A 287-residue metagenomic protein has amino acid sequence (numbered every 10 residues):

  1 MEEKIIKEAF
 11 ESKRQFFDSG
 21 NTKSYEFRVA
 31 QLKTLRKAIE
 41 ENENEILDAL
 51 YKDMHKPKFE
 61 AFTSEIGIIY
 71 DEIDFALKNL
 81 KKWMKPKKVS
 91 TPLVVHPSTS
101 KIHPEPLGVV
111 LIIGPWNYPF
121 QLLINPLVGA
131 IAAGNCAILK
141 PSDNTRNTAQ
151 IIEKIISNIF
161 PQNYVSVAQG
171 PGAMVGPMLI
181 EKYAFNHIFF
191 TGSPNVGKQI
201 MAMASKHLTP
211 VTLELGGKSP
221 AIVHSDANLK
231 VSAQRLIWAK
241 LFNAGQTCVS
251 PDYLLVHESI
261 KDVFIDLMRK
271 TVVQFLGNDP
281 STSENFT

Functional and structural regions predicted by a protein language model:
M1-K101: N-terminal Rossmann-like NAD(P)+-binding subdomain of aldehyde/semialdehyde dehydrogenases
K7, K33, D74, I124 (+4 more regions): Amphipathic, non-transmembrane alpha-helical secondary structure
N21, R36-I39, E43, M54 (+7 more regions): Structural signal for hydrophobic packing residues in well-ordered secondary-structure cores of soluble enzyme domains
L93-V231: Rossmann-like NAD(P) dinucleotide-binding subdomain of oxidoreductase/dehydrogenase enzymes
N195-T287: ALDH superfamily catalytic-core signature
